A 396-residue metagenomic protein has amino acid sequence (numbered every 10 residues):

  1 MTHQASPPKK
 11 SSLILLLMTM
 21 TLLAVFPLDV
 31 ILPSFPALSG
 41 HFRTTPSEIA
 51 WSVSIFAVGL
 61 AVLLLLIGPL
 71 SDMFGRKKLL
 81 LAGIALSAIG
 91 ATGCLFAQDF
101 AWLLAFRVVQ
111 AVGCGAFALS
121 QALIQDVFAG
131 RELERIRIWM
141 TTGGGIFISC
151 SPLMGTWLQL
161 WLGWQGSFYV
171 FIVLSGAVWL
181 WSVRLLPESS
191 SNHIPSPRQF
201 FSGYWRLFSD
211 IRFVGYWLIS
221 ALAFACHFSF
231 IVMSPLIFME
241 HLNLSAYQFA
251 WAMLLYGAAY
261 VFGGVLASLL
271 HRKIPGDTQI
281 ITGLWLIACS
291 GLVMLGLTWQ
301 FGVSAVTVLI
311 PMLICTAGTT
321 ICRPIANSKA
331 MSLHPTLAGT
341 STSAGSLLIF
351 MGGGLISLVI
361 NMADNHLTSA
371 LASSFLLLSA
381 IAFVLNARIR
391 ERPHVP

Functional and structural regions predicted by a protein language model:
T2-P7, P187-W217: Juxtamembrane intracellular "pre-TM" segments in multi-pass secondary transporters
R43, G75, F96-W102, A129 (+2 more regions): Helix-breaking motifs and short loop linkers at transmembrane-helix boundaries and internal kinks in secondary membrane
V62-F100: Conserved MFS/SLC helix-loop-helix module at the cytosolic interface between two early adjacent transmembrane helices
L86, G90-G93, A101-V109, V306-M312: Paired small-residue
F100, F106-G144: Cytoplasmic helix-loop-helix junction between adjacent transmembrane helices in 12-TM secondary transporters
W102, R131, I138-R184, W251: Helix-loop-helix hairpin linking two adjacent transmembrane segments in secondary transporters
N327-N365, F375: A late C-terminal transmembrane helix in Major Facilitator Superfamily
